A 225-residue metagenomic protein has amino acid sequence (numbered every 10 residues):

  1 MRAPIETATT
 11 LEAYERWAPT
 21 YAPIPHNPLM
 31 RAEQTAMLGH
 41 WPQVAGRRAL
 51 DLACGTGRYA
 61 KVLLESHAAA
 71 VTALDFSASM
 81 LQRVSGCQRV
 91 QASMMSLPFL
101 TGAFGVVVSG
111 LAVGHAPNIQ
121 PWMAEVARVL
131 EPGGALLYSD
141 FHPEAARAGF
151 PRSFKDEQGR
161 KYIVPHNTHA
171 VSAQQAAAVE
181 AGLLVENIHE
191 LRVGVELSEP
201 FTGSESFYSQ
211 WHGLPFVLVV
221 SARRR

Functional and structural regions predicted by a protein language model:
M1-V44, R58-V62, M80, R192 (+1 more regions): Conserved class I S-adenosyl-L-methionine
L50-L52, T56-S96: Class I SAM-dependent methyltransferase SAM/SAH-binding core
M95-V107: A short acidic, Gly/Pro-enriched loop at the edge of an enzyme's catalytic core that lines a small-molecule cofactor
V106-I119: A short SAM/SAH-binding and catalytic strip from SAM-dependent methyltransferases
Q120-P132: A short glycine-rich, Lys/Arg-flanked "PGG" loop and its adjoining helix->strand segment in the class I
A135-P165: Conserved class I S-adenosyl-L-methionine
H166-I188: Short alpha-helix
V185-R225: Conserved Class I S-adenosyl-L-methionine
